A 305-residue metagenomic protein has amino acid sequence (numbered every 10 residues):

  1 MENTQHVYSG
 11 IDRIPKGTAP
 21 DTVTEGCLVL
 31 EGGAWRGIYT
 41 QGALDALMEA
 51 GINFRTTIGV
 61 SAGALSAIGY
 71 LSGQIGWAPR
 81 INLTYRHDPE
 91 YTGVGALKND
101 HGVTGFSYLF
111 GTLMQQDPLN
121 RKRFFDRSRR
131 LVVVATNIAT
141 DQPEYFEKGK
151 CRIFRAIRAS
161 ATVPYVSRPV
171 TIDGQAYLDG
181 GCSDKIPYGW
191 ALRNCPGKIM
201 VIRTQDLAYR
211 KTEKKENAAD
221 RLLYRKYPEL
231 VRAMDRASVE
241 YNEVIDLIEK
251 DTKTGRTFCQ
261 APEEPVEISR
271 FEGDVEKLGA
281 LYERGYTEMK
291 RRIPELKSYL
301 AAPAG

Functional and structural regions predicted by a protein language model:
M1-V60, I68-G305: Patatin-like phospholipase
